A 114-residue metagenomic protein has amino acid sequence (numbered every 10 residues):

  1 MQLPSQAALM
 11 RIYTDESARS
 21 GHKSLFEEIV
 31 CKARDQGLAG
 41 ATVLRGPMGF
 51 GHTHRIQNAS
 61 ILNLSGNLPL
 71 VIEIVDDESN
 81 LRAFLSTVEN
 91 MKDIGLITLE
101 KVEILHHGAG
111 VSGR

Functional and structural regions predicted by a protein language model:
M1-R114: Positively charged, small/polar-rich N-terminal and surface patches that mediate targeting and assembly and bind
